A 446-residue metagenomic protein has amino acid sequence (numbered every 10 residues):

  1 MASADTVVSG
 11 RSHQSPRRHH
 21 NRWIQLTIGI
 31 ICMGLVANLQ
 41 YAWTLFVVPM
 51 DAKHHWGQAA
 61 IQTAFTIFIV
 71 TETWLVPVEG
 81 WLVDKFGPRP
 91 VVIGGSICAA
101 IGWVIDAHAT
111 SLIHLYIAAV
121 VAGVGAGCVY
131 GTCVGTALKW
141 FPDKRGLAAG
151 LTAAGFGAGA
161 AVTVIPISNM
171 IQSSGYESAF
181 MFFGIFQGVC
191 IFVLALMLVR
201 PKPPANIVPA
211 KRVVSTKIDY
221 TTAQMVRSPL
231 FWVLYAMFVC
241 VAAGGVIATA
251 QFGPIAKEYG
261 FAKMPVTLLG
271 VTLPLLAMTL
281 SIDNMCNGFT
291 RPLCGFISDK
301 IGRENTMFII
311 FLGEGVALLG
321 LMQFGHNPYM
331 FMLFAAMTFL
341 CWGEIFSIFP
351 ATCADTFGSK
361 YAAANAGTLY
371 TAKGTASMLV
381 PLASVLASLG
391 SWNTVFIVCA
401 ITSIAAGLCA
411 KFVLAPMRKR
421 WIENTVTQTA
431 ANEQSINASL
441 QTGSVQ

Functional and structural regions predicted by a protein language model:
W43-V48, A223-C294, V380: Extracytoplasmic gate region of multi-pass secondary transporters
M50, C128-F141, A149, E344-F357: Intracellular juxtamembrane helix-capping segments at the cytosolic ends of symmetry-related transmembrane helices
M50-D51, L82-V83, V162-S174, A179 (+3 more regions): Interfacial helix-cap and linker-helix signal at transmembrane-aqueous boundaries of multi-pass secondary transporters
H55, G87, H108-T110, P142 (+2 more regions): Helix-breaking motifs and short loop linkers at transmembrane-helix boundaries and internal kinks in secondary membrane
W74-I113, S298, E304: Conserved MFS/SLC helix-loop-helix module at the cytosolic interface between two early adjacent transmembrane helices
G102, I113-V121, Y329-M337: Paired small-residue
F156-P201: Helix-loop-helix hairpin linking two adjacent transmembrane segments in secondary transporters
F238, I247, L275-T352: C-terminal transmembrane helical hairpin of 12-TM major facilitator-type secondary transporters
